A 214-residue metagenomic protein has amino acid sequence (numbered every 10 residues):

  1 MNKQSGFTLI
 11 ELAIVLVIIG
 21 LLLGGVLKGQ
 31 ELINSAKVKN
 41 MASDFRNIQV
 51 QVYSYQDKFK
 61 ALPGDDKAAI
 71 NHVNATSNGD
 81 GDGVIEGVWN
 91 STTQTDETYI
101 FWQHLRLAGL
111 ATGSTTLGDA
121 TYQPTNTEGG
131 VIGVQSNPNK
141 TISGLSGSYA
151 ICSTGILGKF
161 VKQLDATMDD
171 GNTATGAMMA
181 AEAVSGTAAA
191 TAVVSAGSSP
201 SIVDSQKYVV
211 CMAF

Functional and structural regions predicted by a protein language model:
M1-D44: N-terminal single-pass transmembrane signal-anchor helix
G6, G20, G24-G25, G29 (+5 more regions): Glycine-centered flexibility sites
A13, Y53, W102-Q103: Short glycine-/small-residue-rich flexible loop motifs, especially phosphate/cofactor-binding loops
R46, V50-I70, L110-G113: Alpha-helix exit/C-cap motif
D65-F214: Low-complexity, acidic interaction segments enriched in glycine
